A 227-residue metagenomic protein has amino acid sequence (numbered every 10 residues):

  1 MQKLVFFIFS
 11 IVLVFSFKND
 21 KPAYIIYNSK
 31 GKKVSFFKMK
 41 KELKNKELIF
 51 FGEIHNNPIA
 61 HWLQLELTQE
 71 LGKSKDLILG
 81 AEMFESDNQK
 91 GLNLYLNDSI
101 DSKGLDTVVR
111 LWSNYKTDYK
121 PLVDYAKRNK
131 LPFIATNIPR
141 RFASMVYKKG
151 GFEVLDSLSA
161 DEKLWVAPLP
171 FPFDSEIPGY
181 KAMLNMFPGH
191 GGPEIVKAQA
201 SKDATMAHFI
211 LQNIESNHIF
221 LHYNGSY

Functional and structural regions predicted by a protein language model:
K3, F7, I11-A23: Bacterial Sec-dependent signal peptides at the C-terminal "C-region" and cleavage site
F17-K46: N- or domain-start disorder-to-order transition segments that initiate the globular core
I25-G31, H55-P58, R110-S113, V196-S201: Short, flexible loop segments at the rims of nucleotide/cofactor-binding pockets, characterized by
F36, K40, H61-T68, Y119-V123 (+1 more regions): Extracytoplasmic/secreted envelope proteins and their assembly/folding machinery, especially bacterial periplasmic
I49-G52, L221-N224: Short hydrophobic beta-strand that contains or immediately precedes a catalytic carboxylate
I54-P58, F84-N88, P139-A143, S226-Y227: Solvent-exposed loop/turn segments at secondary-structure junctions within structured extracellular/periplasmic domains
H55-W62, Q69-G80, S86-L96: Membrane-embedded segments
I78, K90-E215: A substrate-binding/cap region within the structured catalytic cores of diverse enzymes
